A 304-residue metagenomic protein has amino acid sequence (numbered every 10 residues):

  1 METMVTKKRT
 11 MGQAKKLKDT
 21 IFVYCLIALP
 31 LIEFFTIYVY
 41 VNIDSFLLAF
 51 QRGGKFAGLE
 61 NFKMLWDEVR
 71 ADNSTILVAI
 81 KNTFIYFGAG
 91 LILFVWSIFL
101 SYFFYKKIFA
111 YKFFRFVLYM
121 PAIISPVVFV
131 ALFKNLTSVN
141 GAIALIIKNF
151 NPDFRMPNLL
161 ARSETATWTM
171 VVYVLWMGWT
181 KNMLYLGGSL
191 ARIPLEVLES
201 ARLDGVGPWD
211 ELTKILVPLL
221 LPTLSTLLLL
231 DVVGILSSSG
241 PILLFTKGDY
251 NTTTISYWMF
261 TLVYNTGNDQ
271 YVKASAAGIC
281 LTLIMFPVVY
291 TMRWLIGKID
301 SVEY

Functional and structural regions predicted by a protein language model:
M1-L17: Short, Lys/Arg-rich, polar N-terminal cytosolic tail immediately upstream of the first transmembrane signal-anchor
K15-Y304: A structural signal for multi-pass alpha-helical bundles of membrane permease subunits that mediate small-molecule
